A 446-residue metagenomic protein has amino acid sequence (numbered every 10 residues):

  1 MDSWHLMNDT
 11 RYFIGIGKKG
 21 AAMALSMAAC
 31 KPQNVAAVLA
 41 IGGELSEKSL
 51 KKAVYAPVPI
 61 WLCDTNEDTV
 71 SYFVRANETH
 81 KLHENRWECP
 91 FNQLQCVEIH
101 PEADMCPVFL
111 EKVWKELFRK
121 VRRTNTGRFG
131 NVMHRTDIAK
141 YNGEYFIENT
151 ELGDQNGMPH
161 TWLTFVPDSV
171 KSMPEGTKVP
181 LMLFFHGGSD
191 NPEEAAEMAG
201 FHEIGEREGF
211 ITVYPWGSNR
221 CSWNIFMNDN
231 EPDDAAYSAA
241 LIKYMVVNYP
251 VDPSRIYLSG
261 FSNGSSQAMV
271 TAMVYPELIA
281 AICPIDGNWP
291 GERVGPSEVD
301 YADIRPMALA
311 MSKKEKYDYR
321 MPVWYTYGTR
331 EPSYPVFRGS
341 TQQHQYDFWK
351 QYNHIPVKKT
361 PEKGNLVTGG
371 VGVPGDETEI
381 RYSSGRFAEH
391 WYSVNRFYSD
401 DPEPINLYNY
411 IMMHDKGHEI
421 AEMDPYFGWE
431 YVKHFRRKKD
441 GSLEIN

Functional and structural regions predicted by a protein language model:
M1-Y12, G17, S26, H160 (+6 more regions): Serine-hydrolase catalytic machinery in alpha/beta-hydrolase-like enzymes
T10-Y12, K19-L39, G43-L45, S71 (+7 more regions): A domain-start/cap signature at the N-terminus of enzymes
G43, P215-N219, G287: Active-site loop/turn elements of alpha/beta-hydrolase fold enzymes, especially the short glycine-/histidine-rich
A53-I60, N92-L94, Y317-V323, P404-Y408: Short, proline-enriched alpha-helix->beta-strand connector loops that line the catalytic pocket of alpha/beta-hydrolase
L62-D64, Y325-Y327: Short beta-strand/loop motif that positions the catalytic acidic residue of the alpha/beta-hydrolase fold
N66-D68, R330-P335, G417-E419: Acidic catalytic loop of the alpha/beta-hydrolase fold
C106-L110, N156-M158, N230-S238, R338 (+1 more regions): Phosphate/oxyanion-binding active-site loops and adjacent basic polyanion-contact surfaces
I405-F435: Extracellular low-complexity, Gly/Ser/Thr-rich intrinsically disordered linkers and protease-sensitive activation/hinge
